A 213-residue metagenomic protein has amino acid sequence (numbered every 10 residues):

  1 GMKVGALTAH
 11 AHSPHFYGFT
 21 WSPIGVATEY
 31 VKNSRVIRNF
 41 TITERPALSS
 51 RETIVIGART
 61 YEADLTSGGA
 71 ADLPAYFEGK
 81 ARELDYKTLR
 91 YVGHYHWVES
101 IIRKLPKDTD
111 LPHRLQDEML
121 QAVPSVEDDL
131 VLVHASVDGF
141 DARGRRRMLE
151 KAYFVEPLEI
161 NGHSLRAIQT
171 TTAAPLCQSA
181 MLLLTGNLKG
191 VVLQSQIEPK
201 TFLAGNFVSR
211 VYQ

Functional and structural regions predicted by a protein language model:
G1-Q213: C-terminal catalytic/substrate-binding lobe primarily of soluble NAD(P)-dependent oxidoreductases
